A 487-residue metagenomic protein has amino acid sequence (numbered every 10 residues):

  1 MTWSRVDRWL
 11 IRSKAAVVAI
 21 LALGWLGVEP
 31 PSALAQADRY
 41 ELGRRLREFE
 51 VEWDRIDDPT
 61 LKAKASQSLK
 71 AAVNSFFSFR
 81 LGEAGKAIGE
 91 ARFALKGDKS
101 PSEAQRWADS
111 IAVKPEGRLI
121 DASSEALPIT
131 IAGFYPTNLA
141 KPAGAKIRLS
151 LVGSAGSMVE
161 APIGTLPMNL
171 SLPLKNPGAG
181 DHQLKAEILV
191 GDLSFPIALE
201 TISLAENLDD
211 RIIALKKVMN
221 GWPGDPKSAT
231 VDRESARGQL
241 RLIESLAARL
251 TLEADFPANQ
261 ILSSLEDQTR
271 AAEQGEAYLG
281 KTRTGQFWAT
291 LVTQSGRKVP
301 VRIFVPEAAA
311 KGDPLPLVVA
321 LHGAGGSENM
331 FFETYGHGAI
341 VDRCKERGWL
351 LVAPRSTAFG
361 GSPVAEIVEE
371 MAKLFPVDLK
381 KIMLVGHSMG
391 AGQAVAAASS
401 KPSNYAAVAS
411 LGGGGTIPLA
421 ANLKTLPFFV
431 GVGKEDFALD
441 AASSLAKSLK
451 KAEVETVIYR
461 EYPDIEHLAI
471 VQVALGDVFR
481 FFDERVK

Functional and structural regions predicted by a protein language model:
Q36-A104: Alpha-helical, heptad-rich or low-complexity scaffold/stalk segments that mediate oligomerization or tethering
F93-S123: Short, compositionally biased P/S/T/A/G/V-rich stretches that sit at domain boundaries
S110-E116, A155-G156, P162-N169, K175-L315 (+1 more regions): A domain-start/cap signature at the N-terminus of enzymes
G117-L139: Contiguous beta-strand segments within globular domains
A308-D313, F359-S388: Gly/Ser-rich "nucleophile elbow"/oxyanion-hole loop immediately N-terminal to the catalytic nucleophile in hydrolases
A309-L315, A320-F359, A438: Short substrate-entry loop that stabilizes the transition state in hydrolases
K380-K424: Primarily recognizes the serine-hydrolase "nucleophile elbow" in alpha/beta-hydrolase and SGNH/GDSL folds
G431, F437, S443-K487: C-terminal catalytic histidine-bearing segment of alpha/beta-hydrolase fold enzymes
